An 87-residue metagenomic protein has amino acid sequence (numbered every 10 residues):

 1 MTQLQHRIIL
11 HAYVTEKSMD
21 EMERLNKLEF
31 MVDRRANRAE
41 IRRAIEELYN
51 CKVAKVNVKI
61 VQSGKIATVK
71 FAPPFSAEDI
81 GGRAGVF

Functional and structural regions predicted by a protein language model:
M1-F87: Contiguous, often N-terminal, cationic amphipathic patches that form binding interfaces
